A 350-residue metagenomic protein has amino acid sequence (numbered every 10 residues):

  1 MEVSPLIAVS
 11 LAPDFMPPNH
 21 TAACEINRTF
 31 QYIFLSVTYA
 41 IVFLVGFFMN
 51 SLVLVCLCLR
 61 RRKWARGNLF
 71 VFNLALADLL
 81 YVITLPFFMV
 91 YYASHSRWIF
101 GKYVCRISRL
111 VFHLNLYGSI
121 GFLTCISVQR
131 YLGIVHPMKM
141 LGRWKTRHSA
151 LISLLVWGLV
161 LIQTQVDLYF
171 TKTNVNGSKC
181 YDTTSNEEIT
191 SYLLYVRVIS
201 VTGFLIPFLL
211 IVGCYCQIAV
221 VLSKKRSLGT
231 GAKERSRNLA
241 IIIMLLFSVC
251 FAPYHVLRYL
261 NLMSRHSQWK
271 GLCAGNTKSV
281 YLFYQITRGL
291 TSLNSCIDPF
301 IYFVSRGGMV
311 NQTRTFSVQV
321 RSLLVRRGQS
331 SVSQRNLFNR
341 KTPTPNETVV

Functional and structural regions predicted by a protein language model:
M1-I26, W269-C273, G307-V350: Intrinsically disordered regulatory tails of 7TM GPCRs
F15-R28, Y92-H113, Y117, H136 (+3 more regions): Loop architecture of class A 7-transmembrane GPCRs
R28-A40, W64-I126, G133-R143: Extracellular TM2-ECL1-early TM3 structural module of rhodopsin-like
F30-R60, L209-Y215: First transmembrane helix
F72-A75, L116, A150-L154, V198 (+2 more regions): Internal alpha-helical transmembrane segments of multi-pass membrane proteins, especially GPCRs
I83-P86, I162-Y169, L205-G213, I243-L260 (+2 more regions): Hydrophobic alpha-helical segments of membrane proteins
L114-L154, A219, S223-R226, Y302-V310: Class A GPCR helix-loop hinge within the 7TM core
Y181-I189, S200-F204, A219-V256, W269 (+1 more regions): Intracellular effector-coupling site of seven-transmembrane GPCRs, centered on the ICL3-to-TM6 transition
